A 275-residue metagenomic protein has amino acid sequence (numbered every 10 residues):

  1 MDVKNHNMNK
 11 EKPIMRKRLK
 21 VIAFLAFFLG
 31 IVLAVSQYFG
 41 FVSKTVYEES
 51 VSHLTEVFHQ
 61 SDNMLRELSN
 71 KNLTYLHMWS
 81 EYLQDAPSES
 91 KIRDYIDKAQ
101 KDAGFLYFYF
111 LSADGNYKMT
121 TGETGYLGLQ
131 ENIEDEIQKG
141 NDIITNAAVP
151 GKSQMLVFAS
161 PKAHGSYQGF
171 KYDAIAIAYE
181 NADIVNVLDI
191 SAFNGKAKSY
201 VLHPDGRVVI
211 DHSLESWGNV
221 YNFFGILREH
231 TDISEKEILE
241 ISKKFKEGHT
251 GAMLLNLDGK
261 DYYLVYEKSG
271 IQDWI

Functional and structural regions predicted by a protein language model:
M1-I14, H53, T145-A147, S199 (+2 more regions): N-terminal sensory and localization modules of signal-transduction and trafficking proteins
M1-N5, K10-K44: Extreme N-terminal signal-anchor transmembrane helix of membrane signaling/transducer proteins, especially in bacteria
V3, L19, S52-H59, E67-D142: Extracytoplasmic/periplasmic sensory segments of membrane signal-transduction proteins
S88-G104, A174-I226: Solvent-exposed, extracytoplasmic
D102-Y109, D114-S191, K198: Extracytoplasmic/periplasmic ligand-binding sensor regions of membrane-associated signaling proteins
A113, P204, L257: Short, ordered coil/turn segments that flank beta-strands lining enzyme active or ligand-binding pockets
N116-E131, V209-E229: GAF sensory domains
L227-I275: Extracellular/periplasmic juxtamembrane segments that couple receptor/chemosensory ectodomains to their
